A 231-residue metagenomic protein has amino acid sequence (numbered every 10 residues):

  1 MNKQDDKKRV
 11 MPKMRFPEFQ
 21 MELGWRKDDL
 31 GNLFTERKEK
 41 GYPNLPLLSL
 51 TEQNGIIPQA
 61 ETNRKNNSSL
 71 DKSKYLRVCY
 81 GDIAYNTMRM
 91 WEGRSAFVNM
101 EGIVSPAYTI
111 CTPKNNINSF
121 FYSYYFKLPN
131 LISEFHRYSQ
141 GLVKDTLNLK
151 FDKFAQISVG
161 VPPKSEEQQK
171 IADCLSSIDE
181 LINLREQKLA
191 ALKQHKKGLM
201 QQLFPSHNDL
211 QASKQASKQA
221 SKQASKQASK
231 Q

Functional and structural regions predicted by a protein language model:
V10-P12, M88, G102-T109, L142-E166: A short glycine-rich beta-alpha junction/loop motif
M14-Y42, A212, A228-Q231: Non-catalytic DNA-recognition/assembly elements of restriction-modification systems
F16, E22-D28, S158-K197: Amphipathic alpha-helical segments
G31-Y80: Sequence-specific dsDNA recognition surfaces
E39-N54, L76-R77, S95-P106, P113-I117 (+1 more regions): Short, surface-exposed loop/turn microsegments at beta-strand edges and helix-strand junctions
Y80, Y85-N86, S177, N183: A generic structural signal for residues embedded in beta-strands
M90-G93: Short, charged beta-turn/beta-strand-edge "cap" motif at the junction between a beta-strand and an adjacent loop
Q215-S229: Long, intrinsically disordered low-complexity tandem-repeat segments
